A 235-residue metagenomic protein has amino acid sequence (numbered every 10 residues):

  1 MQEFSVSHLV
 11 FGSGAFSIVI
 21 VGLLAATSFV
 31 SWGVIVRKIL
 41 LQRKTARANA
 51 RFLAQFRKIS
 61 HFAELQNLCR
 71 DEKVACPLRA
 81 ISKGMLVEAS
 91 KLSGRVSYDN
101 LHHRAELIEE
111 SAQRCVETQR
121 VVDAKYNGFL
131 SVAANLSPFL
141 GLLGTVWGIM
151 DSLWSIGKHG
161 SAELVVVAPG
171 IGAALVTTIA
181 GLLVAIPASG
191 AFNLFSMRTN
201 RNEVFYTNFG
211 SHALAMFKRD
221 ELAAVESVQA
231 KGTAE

Functional and structural regions predicted by a protein language model:
M1-A54: Hydrophobic membrane-targeting segments
F11, V21, K125-G128, V132-N135 (+2 more regions): Internal alpha-helical transmembrane segments of multi-pass membrane proteins, especially GPCRs
G14, W32, L65, S82 (+3 more regions): Residue-level signature of catalytic and energy-coupling elements of molecular machines, predominantly ATP/GTP-dependent
V19-V36, A133, S137-L143, A180 (+1 more regions): Lipid-exposed faces of alpha-helical membrane segments in multi-pass integral membrane proteins
A25-S28, L40-L41, I171, E203-Y206 (+1 more regions): Structured catalytic/translocation cores of nucleotide/phosphate-coupled proteins
R47-L140, W147-E163, G190-E235: Predominantly long cytosolic amphipathic alpha-helical stalk/bundle segments
G160-A174: Hydrophobic alpha-helical transmembrane segments and adjacent short intramembrane/lumenal linkers of inner/organellar
A173-G190: Hydrophobic alpha-helical transmembrane segments of polytopic membrane proteins
